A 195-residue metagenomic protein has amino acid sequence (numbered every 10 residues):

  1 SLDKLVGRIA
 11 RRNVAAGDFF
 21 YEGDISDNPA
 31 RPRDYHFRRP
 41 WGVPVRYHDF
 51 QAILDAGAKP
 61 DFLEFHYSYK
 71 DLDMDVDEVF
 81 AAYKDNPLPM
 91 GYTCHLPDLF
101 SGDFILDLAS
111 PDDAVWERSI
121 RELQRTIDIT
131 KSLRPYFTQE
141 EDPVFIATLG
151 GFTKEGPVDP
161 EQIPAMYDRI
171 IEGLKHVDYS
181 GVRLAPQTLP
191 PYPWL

Functional and structural regions predicted by a protein language model:
S1, A10, Y21, R46-D49 (+4 more regions): Serine/threonine-rich low-complexity intrinsically disordered regions
S1-H36, V45: Catalytic cores and adjacent flexible loops of soluble metabolic enzymes that perform enolate/carbanion chemistry on
L2, G7, V79-A81, D103 (+1 more regions): Short, well-ordered helical secondary-structure segments
V6-G7, Y67, P190: Intrinsically disordered, low-complexity segments enriched in glycine/proline and serine/threonine
F19, M90, F137-E141: A general structural signal for short secondary-structure boundary/capping elements
D27-D128: N-terminal pre-domain/capping segments
L108-L195: Active-site acidic/histidine proton-transfer and metal-coordination neighborhood in alpha/beta enzyme cores
